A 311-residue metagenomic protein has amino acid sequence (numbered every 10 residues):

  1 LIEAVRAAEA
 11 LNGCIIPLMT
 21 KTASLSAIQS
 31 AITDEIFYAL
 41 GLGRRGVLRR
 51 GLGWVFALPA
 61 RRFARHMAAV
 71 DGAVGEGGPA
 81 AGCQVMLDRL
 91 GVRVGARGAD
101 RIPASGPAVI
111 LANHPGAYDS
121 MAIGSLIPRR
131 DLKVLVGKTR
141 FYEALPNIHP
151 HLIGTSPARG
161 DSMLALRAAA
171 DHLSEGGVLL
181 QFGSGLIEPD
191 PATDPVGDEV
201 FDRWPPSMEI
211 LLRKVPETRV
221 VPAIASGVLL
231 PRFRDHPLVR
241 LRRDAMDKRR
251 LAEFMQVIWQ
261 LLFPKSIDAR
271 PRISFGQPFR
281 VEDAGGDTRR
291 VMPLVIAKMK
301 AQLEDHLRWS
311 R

Functional and structural regions predicted by a protein language model:
L1-L18: N-terminal amphipathic/basic-hydrophobic helices that include classical n-h-c signal peptides and signal-anchor
L18-A108, Y118-A122, R129, S266: Membrane-anchoring hydrophobic helices of lipid-metabolizing enzymes
A108-G160: Catalytic core of membrane glycerolipid acyltransferases/transacylases, capturing the structured, soluble-facing
H114-Y118, L186-E188, V228: Gly/Ser/Thr-rich loops at beta-strand to alpha-helix junctions that form or flank small-molecule/cofactor-binding
K133-V136, L180-F182, R219-I224: A structural signal for short, well-ordered beta-strand segments and their strand-loop junctions that often border
A165-E175: Short amphipathic alpha-helices and their capping/turn segments at secondary-structure boundaries
E175-P189: A structural motif
P189-A284: A cross-family acyltransferase "interaction/gating" segment
